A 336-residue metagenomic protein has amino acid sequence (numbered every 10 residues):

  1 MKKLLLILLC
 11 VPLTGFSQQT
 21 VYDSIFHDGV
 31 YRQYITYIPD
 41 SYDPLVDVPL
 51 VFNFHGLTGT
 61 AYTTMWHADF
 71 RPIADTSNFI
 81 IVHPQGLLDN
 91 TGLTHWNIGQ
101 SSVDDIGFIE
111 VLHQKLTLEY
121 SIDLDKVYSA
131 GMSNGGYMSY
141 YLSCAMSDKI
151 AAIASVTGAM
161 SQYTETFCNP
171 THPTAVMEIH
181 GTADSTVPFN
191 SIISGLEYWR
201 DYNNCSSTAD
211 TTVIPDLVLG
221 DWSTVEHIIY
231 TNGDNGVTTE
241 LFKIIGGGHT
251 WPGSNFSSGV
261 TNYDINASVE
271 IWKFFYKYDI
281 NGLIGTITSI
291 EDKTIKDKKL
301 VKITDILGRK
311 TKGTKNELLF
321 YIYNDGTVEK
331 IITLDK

Functional and structural regions predicted by a protein language model:
K3-L13: Sec-dependent N-terminal signal peptides
F16-L50, K126, A130-A154, M160 (+5 more regions): A domain-start/cap signature at the N-terminus of enzymes
V21-Y128, Y141, A145, T164-F167 (+1 more regions): Serine-hydrolase catalytic machinery in alpha/beta-hydrolase-like enzymes
F52-F54, V156, I244: Alpha/beta-hydrolase
E178-H180, D184: Short beta-strand/loop motif that positions the catalytic acidic residue of the alpha/beta-hydrolase fold
D184-V187, H249-T250: Acidic catalytic loop of the alpha/beta-hydrolase fold
I280-K310: Residue-level detector of functionally pivotal "anchor" positions at catalytic/ligand-binding pockets or at interdomain
L318-K336: C-terminal tail/sorting-segment detector
